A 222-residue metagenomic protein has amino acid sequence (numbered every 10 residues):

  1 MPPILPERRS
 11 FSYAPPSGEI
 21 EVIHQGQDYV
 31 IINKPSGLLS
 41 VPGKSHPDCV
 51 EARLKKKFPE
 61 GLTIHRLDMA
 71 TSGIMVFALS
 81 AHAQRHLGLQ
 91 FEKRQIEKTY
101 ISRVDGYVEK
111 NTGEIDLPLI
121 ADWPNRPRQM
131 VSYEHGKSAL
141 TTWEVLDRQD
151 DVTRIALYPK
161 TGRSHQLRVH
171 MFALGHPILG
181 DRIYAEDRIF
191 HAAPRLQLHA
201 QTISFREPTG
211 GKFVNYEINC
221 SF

Functional and structural regions predicted by a protein language model:
M1-D28, P35-L39, S164-F222: Pseudouridine synthases involved in rRNA/tRNA modification
M1-L140, D147-V152, Q197: RNA pseudouridine synthases
T71, S80, T161-V169: Ser/Thr-glycine-rich phosphate-binding loops at phosphate-binding pockets of nucleotides, nucleotide cofactors
I101, D116, T142, R154-A156 (+3 more regions): Beta-strand secondary-structure signal
D105-G106, L157-K160: A structural micro-motif recognizing beta-strand termini and the immediately following turn/loop segments
L146, Y158, R206-P208: A generic structural motif
R148-D151, A156-Y158, I183, S221: Beta-strand-rich ligand-recognition modules
